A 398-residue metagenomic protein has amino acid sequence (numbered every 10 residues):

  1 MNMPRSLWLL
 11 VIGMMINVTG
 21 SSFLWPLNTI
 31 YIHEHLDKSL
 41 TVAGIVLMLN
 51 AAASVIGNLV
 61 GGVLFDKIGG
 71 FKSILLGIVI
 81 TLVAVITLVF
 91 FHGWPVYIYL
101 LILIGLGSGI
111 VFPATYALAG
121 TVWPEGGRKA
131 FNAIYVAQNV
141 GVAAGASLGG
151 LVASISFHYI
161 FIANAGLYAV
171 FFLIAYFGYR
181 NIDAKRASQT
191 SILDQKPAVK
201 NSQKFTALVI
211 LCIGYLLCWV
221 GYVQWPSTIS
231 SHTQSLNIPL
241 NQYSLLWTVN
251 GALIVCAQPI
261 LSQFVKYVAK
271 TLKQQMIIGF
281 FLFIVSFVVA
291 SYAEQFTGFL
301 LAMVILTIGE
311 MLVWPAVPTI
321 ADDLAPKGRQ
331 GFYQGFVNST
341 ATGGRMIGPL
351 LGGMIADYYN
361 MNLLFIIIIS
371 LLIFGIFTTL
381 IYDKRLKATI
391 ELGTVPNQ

Functional and structural regions predicted by a protein language model:
M1-P4, R180-C212, Q398: Juxtamembrane intracellular "pre-TM" segments in multi-pass secondary transporters
M3-A51, A207-W247: Helix-loop boundary and gating motifs at the non-cytosolic
A51-L59, V142-A143, G251-P259, R345-M346: Residue-level signature of mid-helix packing/kink "hotspots" within the transmembrane helices of 12-pass Major
G57-G69, Q258-K270: Helix-to-loop junctions at the C-terminal end of transmembrane segments in multipass secondary transporters
K67-I78, K266-F280: Cytoplasmic membrane-interface "Motif A"-like loop-to-helix N-cap segments of 12-TM Major Facilitator Superfamily
V79-H92, F281-E294: C-terminal ends and interior cores of transmembrane alpha-helices in multi-pass membrane transporters/permeases
I102-V140: Cytoplasmic helix-loop-helix junction between adjacent transmembrane helices in 12-TM secondary transporters
I160-F177, F365-I381: Symmetry-related core transmembrane helices of the 12-TM Major Facilitator Superfamily/SLC fold
